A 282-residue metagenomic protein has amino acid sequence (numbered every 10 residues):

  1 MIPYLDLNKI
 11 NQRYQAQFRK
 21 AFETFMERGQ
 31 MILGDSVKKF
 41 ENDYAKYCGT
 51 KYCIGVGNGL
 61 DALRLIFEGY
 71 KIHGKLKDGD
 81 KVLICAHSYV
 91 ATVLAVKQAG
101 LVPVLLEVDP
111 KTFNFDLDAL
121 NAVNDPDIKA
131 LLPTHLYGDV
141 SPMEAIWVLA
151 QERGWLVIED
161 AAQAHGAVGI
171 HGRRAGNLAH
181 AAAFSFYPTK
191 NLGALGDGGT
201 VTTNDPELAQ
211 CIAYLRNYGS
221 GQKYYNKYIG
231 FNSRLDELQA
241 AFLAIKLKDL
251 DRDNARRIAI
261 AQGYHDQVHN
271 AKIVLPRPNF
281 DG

Functional and structural regions predicted by a protein language model:
M1-Q30, D35: N-terminal "arm"/small-domain region of PLP-dependent enzymes with the aminotransferase-like
I2, K81, W155-L156: Hydrophobic "anchor" residues on beta-strands that sit immediately upstream of conserved functional sites
R13-A16, L76, R257: Pyridoxal 5′-phosphate
Q30, G34-K81, H87, L94-Q98 (+1 more regions): Phosphate-binding glycine-rich loop
S36-D43, Y47-C53, L60, D118 (+4 more regions): PLP-dependent aminotransferase class I/II
L83, V104, V157-I158, A183 (+1 more regions): Structural detector of well-ordered beta-strand residues that form the stable sheet scaffold of enzyme domains
K111-A194, T200-T202, E207: Active-site phosphate-binding strand-loop segment of PLP-dependent enzymes
